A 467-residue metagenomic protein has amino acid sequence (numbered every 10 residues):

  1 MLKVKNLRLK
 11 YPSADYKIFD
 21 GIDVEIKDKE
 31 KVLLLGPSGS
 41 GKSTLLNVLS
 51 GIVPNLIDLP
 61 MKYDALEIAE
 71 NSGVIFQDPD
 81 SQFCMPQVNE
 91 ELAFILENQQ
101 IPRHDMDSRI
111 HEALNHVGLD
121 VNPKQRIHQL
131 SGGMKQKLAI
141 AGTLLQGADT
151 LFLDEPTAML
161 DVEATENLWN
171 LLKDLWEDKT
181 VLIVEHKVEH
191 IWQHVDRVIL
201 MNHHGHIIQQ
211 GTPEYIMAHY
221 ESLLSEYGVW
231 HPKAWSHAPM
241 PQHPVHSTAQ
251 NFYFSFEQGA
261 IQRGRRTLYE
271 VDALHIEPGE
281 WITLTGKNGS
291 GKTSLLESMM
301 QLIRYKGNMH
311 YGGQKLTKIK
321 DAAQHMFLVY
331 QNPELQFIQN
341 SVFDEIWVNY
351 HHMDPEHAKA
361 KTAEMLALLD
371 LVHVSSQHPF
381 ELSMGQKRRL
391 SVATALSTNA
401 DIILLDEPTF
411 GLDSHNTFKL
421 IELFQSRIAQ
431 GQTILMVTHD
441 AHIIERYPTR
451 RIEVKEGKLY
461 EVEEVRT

Functional and structural regions predicted by a protein language model:
L35-P37, T285-K287: The feature captures the beta-strand-to-loop junction immediately N-terminal to the Walker
D105-N122, E356-V374: Conserved ABC ATPase "signature" region
R126-L130, H378-L382, Q386: Conserved ABC ATPase signature
L138, L144, A395-L396: ABC ATPase C-loop
I140-A141, L168, V392: Hydrophobic anchor residue at the start of the ABC signature
L151-E155, I403-E407: Catalytic Walker B motif of ABC-type/P-loop ATPase nucleotide-binding domains
D161, D413: ABC-family nucleotide-binding domains
H206-V229, K458-T467: Conserved beta-strand-loop-alpha-helix hinge in the C-terminal portion of ABC ATPase nucleotide-binding domains
